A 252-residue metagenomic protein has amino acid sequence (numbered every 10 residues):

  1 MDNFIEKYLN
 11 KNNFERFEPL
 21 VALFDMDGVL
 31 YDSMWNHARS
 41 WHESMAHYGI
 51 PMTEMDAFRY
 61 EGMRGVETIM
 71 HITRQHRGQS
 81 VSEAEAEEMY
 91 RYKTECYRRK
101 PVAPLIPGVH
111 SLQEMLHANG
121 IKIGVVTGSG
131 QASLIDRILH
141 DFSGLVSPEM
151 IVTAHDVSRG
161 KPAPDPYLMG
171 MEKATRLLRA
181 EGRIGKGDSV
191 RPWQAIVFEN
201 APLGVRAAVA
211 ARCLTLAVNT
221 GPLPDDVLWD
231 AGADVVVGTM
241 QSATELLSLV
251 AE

Functional and structural regions predicted by a protein language model:
M1-L20, E114, G130-E252: Asp-based, Mg2+/Mn2+-dependent phosphohydrolase catalytic module
D2-D56: Active-site neighborhood of HAD-like aspartate-dependent phosphohydrolases
L9-E18, R98-V125, A132: Short, acidic loop-to-helix structural element flanking the phosphoryl-transfer center in phosphate-processing enzymes
V29, T127-S129: Conserved phosphate-coupling serine/threonine residues in phosphotransfer and NTP-handling enzymes
A38, H42, V66-M70, Y90 (+3 more regions): An amphipathic alpha-helix signature
A46, H117, V209: Anion (oxyanion) recognition and catalysis
H47-I50, R77-V81, F142-S147: Short helix-capping segments at alpha-helix termini
E61-Y97, P107-H117: A metal-dependent, Asp-based hydrolase signature
